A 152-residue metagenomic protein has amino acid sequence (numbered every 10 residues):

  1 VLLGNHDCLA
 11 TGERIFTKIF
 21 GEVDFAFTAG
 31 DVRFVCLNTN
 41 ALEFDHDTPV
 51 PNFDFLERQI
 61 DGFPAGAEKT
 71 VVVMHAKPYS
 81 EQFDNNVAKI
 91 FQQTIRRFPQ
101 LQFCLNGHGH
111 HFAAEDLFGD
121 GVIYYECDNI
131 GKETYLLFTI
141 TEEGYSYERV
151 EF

Functional and structural regions predicted by a protein language model:
V1-E68, K89-L101, H111-R149: Extended active-site neighborhood of metal-dependent phosphoesterases/phosphodiesterases
G4-N5, H75, G107-H108: Active-site glycine-centered loops adjacent to acidic/histidine catalytic or metal-binding residues that shape
T39-N40, H75-K77: Histidine- and/or cysteine-centered catalytic micro-motif in compact active-site loops
E68-V71, A76: Active-site regions of oxyanion-processing enzymes, predominantly non-cytosolic
V73, E148-F152: Short, solvent-exposed aromatic-acidic interface loops
Y79-Q82: Short, solvent-exposed loop/turn segments at secondary-structure junctions
